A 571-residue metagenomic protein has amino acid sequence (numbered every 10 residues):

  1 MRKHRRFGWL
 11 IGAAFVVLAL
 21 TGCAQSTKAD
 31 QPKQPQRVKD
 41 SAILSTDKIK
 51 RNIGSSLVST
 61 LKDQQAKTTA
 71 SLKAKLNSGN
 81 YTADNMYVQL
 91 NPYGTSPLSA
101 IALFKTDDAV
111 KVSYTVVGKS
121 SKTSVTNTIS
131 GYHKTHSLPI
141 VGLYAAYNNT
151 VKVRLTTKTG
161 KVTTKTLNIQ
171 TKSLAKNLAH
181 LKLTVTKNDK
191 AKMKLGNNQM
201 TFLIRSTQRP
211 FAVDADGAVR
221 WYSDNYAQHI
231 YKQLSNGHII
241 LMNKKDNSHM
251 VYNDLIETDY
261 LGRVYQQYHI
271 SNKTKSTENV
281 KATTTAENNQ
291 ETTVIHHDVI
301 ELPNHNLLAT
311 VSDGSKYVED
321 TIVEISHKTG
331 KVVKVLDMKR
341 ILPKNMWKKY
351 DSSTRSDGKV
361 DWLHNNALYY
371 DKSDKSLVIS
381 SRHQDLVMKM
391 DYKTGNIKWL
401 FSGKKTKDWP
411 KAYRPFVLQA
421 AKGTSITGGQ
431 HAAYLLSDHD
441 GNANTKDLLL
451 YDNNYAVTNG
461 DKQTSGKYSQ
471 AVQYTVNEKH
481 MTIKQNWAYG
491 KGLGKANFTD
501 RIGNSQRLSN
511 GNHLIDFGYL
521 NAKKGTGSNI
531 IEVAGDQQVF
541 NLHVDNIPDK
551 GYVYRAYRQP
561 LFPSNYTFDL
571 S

Functional and structural regions predicted by a protein language model:
R2-I11: Bacterial N-terminal signal peptides that target proteins for export
T21-G22: C-terminal motif of bacterial Sec signal peptides marking the signal peptidase cleavage site
Q25-Q36: Bacterial Sec signal peptide processing site at the extreme N-terminus
Q34-P35, V117-S121: A generic "folded-domain core" signal
D40-I43, D47-K111, V116, H133-S137 (+1 more regions): Histidine-/acidic-rich catalytic cores in large beta-rich domains
K122-H133: Solvent-exposed serine/threonine-rich low-complexity stretches and specific carbohydrate-binding patches
